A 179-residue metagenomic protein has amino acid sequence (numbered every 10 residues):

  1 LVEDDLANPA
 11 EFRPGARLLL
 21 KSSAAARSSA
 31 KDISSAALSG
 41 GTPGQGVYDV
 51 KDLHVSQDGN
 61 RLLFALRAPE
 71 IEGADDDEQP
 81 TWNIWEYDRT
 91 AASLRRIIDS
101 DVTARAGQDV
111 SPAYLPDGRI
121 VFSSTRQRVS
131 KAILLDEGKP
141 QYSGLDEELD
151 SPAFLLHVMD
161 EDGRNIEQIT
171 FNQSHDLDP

Functional and structural regions predicted by a protein language model:
L1-A24, V47-H54: Beta-strand-rich domains and repeat architectures in extracellular enzymes and scaffolds, especially beta-propellers
L1-R13, A65-W82, F122-S151: Short, conserved, GDST-rich strand-edge loop motifs in beta-rich repeat architectures
P14-S23, P80-A92, K139-G163: Beta-propeller blade signature
A25-Y48, D88-G107, M159-S174: Multi-bladed beta-propeller domains
G46-R61, T103-G118, Q173-P179: Conserved beta-propeller blade repeats
N60-F64, Y87-R89, R96, S111: Mobile, glycine-rich extracellular loop/lid and propeptide segments that shape or gate substrate/ligand access
A65-R67, Y87, L115, V121-S123 (+1 more regions): Residue-level marker for isolated small/hydroxyl-bearing positions within beta-strands of beta-sheet-rich domains
D117, Q127-S130, L134, L156 (+1 more regions): Hydrophobic, small-residue-rich alpha-helical packing segments that form membrane-like cores
